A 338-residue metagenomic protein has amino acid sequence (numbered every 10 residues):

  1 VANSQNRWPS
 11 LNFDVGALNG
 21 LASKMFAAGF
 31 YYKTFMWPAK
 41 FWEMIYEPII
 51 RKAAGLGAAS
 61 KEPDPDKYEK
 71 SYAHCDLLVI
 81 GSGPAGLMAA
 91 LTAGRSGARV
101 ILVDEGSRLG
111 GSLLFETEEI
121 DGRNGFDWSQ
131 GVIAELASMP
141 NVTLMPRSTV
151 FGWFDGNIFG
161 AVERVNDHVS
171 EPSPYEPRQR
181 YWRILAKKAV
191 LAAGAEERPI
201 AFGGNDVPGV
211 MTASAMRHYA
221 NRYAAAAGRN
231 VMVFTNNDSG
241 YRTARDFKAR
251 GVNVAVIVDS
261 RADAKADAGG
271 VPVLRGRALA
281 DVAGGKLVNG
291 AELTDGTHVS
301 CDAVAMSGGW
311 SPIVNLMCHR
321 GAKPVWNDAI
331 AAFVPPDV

Functional and structural regions predicted by a protein language model:
V1-V338: Residues forming the flavin
